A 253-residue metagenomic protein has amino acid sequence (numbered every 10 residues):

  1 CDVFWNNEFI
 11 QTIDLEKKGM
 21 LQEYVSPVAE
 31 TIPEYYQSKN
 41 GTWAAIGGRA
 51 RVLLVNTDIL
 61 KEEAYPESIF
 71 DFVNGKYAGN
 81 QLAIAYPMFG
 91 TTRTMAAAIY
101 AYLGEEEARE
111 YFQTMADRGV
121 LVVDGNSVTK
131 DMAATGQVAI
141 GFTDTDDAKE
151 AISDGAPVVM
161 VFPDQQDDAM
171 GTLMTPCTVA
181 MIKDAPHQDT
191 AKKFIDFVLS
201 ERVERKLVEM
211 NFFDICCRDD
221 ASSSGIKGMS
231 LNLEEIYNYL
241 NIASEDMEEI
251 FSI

Functional and structural regions predicted by a protein language model:
C1-Q137, M170: Extracytoplasmic ligand-binding site segments that recognize negatively charged/polar headgroups
V52-I59, A101, M174-T190, K206-L207: A bilobed periplasmic-binding-protein/Venus flytrap-type ligand-binding module shared by bacterial periplasmic
G79-P87, F197-D220: Periplasmic-binding protein-like
G90-R93, S127, Q188-K192, E201: A structural signal for well-ordered alpha-helical segments within the folded catalytic domains of diverse enzymes
E107, Y111, D144, C177 (+2 more regions): Short amphipathic alpha-helical coupling segments at ligand-binding clamshell hinges and other catalytic/signaling
D124-D184, A221-S224: Extracytoplasmic/periplasmic substrate-binding proteins
A221-I253: Extracellular/periplasmic bilobal clamshell ligand-binding domains
